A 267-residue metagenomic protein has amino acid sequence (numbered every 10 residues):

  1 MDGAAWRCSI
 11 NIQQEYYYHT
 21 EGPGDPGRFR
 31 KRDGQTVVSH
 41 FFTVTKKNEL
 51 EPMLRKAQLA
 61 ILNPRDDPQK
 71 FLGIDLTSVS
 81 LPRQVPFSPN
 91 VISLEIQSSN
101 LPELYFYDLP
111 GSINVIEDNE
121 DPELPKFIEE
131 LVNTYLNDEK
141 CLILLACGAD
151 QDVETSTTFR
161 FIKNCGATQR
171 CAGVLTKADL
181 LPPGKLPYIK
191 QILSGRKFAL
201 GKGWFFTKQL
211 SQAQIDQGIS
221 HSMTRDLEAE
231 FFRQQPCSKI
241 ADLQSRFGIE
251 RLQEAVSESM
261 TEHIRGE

Functional and structural regions predicted by a protein language model:
M1-G266: Globular "head" domains of long coiled-coil molecular machines
